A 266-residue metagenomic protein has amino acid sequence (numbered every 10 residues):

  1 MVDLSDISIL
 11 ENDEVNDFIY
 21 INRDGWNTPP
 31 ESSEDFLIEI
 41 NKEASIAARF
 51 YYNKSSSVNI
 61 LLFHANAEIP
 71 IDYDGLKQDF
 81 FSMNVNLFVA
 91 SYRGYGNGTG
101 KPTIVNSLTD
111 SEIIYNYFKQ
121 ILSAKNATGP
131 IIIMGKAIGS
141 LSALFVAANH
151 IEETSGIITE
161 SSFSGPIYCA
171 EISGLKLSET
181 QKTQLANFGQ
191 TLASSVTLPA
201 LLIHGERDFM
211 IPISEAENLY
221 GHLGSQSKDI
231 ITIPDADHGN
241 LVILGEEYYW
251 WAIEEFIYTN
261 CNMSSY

Functional and structural regions predicted by a protein language model:
M1-E39, A44-R49: An N-terminal hydrophobic leader/cap segment in hydrolases
L76, L198, P212-G221: Short alpha-helix in the alpha/beta-hydrolase fold that links the catalytic acid
F80-T99: Conserved alpha/beta-hydrolase
P102-A124: Alpha/beta-hydrolase active-site loop
S142-L198: Hydrolase active-site cap/lid region
S195-T197, L202-H204, D208: Short beta-strand/loop motif that positions the catalytic acidic residue of the alpha/beta-hydrolase fold
R207-I211, H238-N240: Acidic catalytic loop of the alpha/beta-hydrolase fold
A236-E247: Catalytic histidine-centered segment of alpha/beta-hydrolase-like enzymes
